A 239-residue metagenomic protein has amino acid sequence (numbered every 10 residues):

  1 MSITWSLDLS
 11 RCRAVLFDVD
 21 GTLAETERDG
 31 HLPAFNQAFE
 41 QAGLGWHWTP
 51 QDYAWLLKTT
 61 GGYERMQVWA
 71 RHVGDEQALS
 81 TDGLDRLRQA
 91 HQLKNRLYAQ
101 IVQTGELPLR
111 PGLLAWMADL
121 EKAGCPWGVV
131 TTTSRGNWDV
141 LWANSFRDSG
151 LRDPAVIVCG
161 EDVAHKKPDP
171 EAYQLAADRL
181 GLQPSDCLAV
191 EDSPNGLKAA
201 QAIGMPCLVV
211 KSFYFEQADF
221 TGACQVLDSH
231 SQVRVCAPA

Functional and structural regions predicted by a protein language model:
M1-R13, L114, A118, S134-G136 (+1 more regions): Asp-based, Mg2+/Mn2+-dependent phosphohydrolase catalytic module
I3-P111, K122-A123: N-terminal helical cap/lid subdomain that shapes the substrate entry/recognition surface in HAD-like hydrolases
T22, T131, D192: Conserved G/P- and acidic residue-centered "switch" motifs that form tight phosphate/ATP-binding loops in soluble
A24, W127, A189-V190: Conserved SAM-binding loop
A70-G74, P126-V130, S134, I157: N-terminal-biased segments
L113, D119-L120, P126-T131: Hydrophobic, well-structured mid-protein blocks that either form specific transmembrane helices
G124-C125, M205: A generic structural motif
